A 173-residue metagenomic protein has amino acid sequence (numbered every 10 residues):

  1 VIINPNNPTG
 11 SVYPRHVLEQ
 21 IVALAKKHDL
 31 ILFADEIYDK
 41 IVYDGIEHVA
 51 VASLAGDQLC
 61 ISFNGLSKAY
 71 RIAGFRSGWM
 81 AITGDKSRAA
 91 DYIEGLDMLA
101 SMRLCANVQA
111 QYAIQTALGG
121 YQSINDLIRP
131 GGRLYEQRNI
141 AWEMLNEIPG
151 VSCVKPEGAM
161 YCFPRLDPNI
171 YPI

Functional and structural regions predicted by a protein language model:
V1-I173: PLP-dependent class I/II
